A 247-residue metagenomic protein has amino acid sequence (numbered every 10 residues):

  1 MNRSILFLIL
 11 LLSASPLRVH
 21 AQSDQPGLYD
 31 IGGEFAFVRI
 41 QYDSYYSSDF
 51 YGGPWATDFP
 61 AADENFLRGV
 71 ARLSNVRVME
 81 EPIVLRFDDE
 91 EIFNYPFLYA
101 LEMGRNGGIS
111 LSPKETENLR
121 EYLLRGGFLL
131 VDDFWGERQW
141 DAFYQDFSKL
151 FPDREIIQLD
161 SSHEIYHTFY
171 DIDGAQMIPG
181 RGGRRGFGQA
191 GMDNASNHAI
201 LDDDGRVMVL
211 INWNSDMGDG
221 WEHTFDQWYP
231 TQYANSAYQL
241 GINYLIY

Functional and structural regions predicted by a protein language model:
I5-S15: Bacterial N-terminal signal peptides
H20-F97, E102-G108, D216-M217, H223-Y247: Aromatic-Pro/Gly-enriched surface loop or interdomain linker that acts as a lid/target-recognition segment
Q22, G32, Y45-Y51, E137-H223 (+1 more regions): An acidic, glycine-rich "communication" segment
L28-G33, E90-N94, Y122-L124, L150 (+1 more regions): Extracellular/periplasmic catalytic domains that process cell-envelope and extracellular macromolecules
F37, I92-W140: Short alpha-beta junction capping motif
Y42, A71-N75, L124-G127, S148-P152: Sec-exported extracytoplasmic/periplasmic mature domains
V76-R86, V131-G136, R154-S162: Surface-exposed patches in mature extracellular/periplasmic domains of secreted proteins
